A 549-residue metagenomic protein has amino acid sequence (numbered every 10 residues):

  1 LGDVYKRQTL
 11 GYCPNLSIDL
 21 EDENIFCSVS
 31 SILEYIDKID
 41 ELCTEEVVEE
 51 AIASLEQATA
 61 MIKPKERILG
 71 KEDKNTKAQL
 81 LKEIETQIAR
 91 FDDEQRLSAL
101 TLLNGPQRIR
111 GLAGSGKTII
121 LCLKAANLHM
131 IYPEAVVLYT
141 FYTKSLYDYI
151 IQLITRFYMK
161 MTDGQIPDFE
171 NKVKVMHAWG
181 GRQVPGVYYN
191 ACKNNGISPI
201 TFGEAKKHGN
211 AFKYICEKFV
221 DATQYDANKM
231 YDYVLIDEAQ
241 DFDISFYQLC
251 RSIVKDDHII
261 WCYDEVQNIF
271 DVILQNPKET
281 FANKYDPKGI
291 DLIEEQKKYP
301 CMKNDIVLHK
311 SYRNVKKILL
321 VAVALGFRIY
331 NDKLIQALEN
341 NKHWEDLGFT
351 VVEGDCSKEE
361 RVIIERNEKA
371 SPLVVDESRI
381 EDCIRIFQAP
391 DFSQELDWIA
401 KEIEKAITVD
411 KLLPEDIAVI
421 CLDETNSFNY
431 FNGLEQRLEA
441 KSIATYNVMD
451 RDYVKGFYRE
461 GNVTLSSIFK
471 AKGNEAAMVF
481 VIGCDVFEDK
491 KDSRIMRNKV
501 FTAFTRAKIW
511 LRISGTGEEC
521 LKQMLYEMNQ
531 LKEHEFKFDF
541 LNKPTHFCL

Functional and structural regions predicted by a protein language model:
G2-Y5: Short, small-residue-biased leader/transition segments that mark boundaries at the very start of proteins
T9-G70: Interdomain "pre-motor" coupling segment immediately N-terminal to P-loop NTPase/helicase cores
T9-P14, V173-G180, E294: Extended charged low-complexity segments that act as oligomerization/scaffolding linkers
L69-I88: Conserved adenine-nucleotide phosphate-binding loops and their immediately adjacent elements
T86-G105, I120: N-terminal pre-P-loop "Q-motif" helix
Q87, R108-L138, Y142-P167, W179-R182 (+2 more regions): Conserved helicase motor core of SF1/SF2 NTP-dependent helicases
T162-T223: Conserved P-loop NTPase motor core of helicases/translocases
G196-Y233, D241-I253, M449, T464-S466: Conserved helicase/translocase P-loop NTPase motor core
